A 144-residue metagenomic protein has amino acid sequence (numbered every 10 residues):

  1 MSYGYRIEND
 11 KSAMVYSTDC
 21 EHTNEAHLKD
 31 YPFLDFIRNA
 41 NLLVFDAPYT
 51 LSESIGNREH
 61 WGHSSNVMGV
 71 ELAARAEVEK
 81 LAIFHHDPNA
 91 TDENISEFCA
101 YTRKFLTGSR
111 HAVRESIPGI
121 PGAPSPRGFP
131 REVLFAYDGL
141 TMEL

Functional and structural regions predicted by a protein language model:
M1-G4, G139: Short hydrophobic/aromatic beta-strand or adjacent loop that forms the aromatic wall/cage of a ligand/substrate-binding
S2, E8-A13, S17-R131: Cap/insert and terminal regions of metallo-dependent hydrolase folds
R6-I7, L144: Conserved hydrophobic "DFG−1" position in protein kinase catalytic cores
R131-L144: Short, basic/aromatic-enriched C-terminal tail that caps enzymatic domains
